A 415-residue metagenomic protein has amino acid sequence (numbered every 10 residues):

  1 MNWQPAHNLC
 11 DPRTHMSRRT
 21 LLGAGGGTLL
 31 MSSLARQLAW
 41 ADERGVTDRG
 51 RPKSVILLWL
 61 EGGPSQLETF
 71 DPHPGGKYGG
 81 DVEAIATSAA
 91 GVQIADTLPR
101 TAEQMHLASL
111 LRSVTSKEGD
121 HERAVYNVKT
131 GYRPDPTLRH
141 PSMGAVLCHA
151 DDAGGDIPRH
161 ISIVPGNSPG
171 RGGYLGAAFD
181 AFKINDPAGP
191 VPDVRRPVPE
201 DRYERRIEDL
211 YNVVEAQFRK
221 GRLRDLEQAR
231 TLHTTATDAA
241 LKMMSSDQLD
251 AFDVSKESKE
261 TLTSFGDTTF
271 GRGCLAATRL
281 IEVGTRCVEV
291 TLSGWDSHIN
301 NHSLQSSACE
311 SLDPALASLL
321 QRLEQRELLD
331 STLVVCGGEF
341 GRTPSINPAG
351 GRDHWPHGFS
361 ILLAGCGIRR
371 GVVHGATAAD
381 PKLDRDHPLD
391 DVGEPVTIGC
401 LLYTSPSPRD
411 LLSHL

Functional and structural regions predicted by a protein language model:
M1-L402, P406-R409, S413: Ligand-binding pockets and gating/stacking loops
